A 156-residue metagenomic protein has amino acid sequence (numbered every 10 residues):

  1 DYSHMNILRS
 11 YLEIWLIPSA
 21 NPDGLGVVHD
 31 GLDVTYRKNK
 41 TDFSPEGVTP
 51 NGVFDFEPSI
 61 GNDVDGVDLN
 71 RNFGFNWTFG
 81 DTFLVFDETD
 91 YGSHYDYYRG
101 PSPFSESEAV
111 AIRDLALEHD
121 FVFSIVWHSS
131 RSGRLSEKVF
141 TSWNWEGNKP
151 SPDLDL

Functional and structural regions predicted by a protein language model:
D1-S151: Active-site/substrate-binding loop(s) of hydrolase catalytic cores
P152-L156: Short, intrinsically disordered, charge-balanced linker/junction segments flanking boundaries in proteins
